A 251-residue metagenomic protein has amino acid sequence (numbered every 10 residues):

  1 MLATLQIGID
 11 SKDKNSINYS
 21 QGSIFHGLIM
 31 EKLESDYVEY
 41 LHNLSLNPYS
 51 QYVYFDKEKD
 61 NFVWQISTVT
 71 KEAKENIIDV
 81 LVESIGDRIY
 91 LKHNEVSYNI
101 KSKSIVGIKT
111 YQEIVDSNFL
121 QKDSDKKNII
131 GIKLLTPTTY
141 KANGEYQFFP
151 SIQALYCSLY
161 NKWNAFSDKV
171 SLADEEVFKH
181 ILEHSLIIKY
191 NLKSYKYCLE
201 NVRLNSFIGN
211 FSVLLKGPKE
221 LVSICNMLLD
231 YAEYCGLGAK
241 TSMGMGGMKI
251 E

Functional and structural regions predicted by a protein language model:
M1-E251: RNA-interacting cores
